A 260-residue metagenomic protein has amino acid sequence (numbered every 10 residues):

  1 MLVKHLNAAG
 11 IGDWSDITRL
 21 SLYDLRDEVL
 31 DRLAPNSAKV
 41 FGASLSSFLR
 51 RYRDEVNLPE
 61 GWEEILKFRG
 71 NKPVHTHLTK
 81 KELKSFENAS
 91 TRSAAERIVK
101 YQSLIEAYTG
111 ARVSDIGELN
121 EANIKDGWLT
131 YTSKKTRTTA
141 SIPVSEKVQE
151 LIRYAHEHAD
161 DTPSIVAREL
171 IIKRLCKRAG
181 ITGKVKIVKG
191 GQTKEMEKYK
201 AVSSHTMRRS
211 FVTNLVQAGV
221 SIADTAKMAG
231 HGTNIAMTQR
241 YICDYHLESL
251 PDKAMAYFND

Functional and structural regions predicted by a protein language model:
M1-H5, G12-Y23, D27, D31-E64 (+3 more regions): N-terminal DNA-binding recognition helix of tyrosine site-specific recombinases/integrases
R19, N88, E118, D126 (+1 more regions): Phosphate-coordinating loops and pocket residues in cytosolic domains that bind phosphorylated ligands
D31, T91-S93, A122-K125: Solenoid-like repeat scaffolds
P35, K39-F41, N57-V113, G117 (+1 more regions): Basic, Lys/Arg- and aromatic-enriched nucleic-acid-binding interface segment
H77, S133-R137, A229-K253: Catalytic-site neighborhood detector that most strongly recognizes the C-terminal catalytic loop/helix of tyrosine
F86, A140-Y154, R240-D260: DNA/chromatin major-groove-contacting recognition/catalytic segments
R92-S93, E157-A159, K173-K227, H231: Short, basic (Lys/Arg/His-rich) helix/loop patches that form interaction surfaces in the mid-to-C-terminal regions
T109, E118-I152: Conserved tyrosine-mediated DNA breakage-rejoining catalytic core shared by Y-recombinases
